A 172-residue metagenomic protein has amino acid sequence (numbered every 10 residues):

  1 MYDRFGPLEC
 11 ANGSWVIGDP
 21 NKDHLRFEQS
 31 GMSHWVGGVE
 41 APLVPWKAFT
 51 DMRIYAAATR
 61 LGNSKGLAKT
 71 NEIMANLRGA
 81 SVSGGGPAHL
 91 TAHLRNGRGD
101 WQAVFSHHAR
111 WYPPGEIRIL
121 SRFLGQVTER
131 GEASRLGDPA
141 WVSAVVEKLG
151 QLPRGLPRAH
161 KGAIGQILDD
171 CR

Functional and structural regions predicted by a protein language model:
M1-H24, W35-A41, R53-R172: Eukaryotic intrinsically disordered, low-complexity regulatory linkers and tails enriched in Ser/Thr/Pro
D23-M32, K47: Short, solvent-exposed coil/turn segments at beta-strand boundaries
